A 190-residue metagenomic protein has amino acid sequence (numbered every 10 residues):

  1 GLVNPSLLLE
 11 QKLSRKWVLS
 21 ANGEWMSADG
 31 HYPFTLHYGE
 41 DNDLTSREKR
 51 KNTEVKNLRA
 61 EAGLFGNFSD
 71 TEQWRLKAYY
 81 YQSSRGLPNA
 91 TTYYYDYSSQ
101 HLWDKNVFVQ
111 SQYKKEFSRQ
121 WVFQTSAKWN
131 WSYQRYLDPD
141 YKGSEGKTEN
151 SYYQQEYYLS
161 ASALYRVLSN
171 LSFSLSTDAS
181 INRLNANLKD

Functional and structural regions predicted by a protein language model:
G1, L7, A21-S27, L76-Q82 (+2 more regions): Transmembrane beta-barrel strands of outer-membrane/channel proteins
G1-F34, T53-L58: Outer-membrane beta-barrel translocator/receptor signature
V3-P5, W17, L58, V107 (+3 more regions): Hydrophobic core residues within well-ordered beta-strands of beta-rich domains
P5-Q11, A60-G66, V109-K115, L159-V167: Residues on the lipid-exposed face of transmembrane beta-strands in outer-membrane beta-barrel proteins
R15-K16, D70, R119, S169: Short coil turns and loop connectors of transmembrane beta-barrels in diderm outer membranes and organellar homologs
A28-Y32, G39, S46-R59, F65-Q124 (+1 more regions): Flexible loop and strand-edge segments within Gram-negative outer membrane beta-barrel domains
L168-D190: Signature of Gram-negative outer-membrane beta-barrel scaffolds
